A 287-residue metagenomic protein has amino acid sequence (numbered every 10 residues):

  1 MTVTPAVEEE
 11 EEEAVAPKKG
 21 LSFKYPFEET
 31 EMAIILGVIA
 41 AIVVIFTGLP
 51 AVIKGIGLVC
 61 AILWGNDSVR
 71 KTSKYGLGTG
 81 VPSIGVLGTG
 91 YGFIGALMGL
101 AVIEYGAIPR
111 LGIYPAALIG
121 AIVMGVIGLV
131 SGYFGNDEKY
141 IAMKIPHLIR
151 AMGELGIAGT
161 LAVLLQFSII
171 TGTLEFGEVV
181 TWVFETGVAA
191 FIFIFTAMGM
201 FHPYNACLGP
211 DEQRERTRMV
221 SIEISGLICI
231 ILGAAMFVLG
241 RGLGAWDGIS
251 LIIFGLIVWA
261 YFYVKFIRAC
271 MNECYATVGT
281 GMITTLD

Functional and structural regions predicted by a protein language model:
M1-T2: Cys/His-rich metal-coordination motifs, chiefly Zn-binding "fingers/knuckles"
P5-G65, V258-Y263: N-terminal signal-anchor module of multipass membrane proteins
E12-I34, G78-Y91, G135-A162, V180 (+2 more regions): Cytoplasm-facing juxtamembrane segments at the starts of transmembrane helices in multi-pass membrane proteins
F23-F27, A40-V59, K71-P82, M98-I122 (+4 more regions): Membrane-helix interface and helix-disruption motif detector
I35-V44, V59-W64, A96-L97, G125-I127 (+3 more regions): Hydrophobic core segments of alpha-helical transmembrane domains in multi-pass membrane transport and ion-translocation
V59-R70, L118-K139, T186-A206, I253-R268: Hydrophobic core segments of alpha-helical transmembrane domains in multi-pass integral membrane proteins
G88-L100, I119-L129, H147-I169, A189-I194 (+1 more regions): Alpha-helical transmembrane segments of multi-pass integral membrane proteins
I192-D287: C-terminal transmembrane-bundle signature of multipass membrane proteins, characterized by strong activation on
